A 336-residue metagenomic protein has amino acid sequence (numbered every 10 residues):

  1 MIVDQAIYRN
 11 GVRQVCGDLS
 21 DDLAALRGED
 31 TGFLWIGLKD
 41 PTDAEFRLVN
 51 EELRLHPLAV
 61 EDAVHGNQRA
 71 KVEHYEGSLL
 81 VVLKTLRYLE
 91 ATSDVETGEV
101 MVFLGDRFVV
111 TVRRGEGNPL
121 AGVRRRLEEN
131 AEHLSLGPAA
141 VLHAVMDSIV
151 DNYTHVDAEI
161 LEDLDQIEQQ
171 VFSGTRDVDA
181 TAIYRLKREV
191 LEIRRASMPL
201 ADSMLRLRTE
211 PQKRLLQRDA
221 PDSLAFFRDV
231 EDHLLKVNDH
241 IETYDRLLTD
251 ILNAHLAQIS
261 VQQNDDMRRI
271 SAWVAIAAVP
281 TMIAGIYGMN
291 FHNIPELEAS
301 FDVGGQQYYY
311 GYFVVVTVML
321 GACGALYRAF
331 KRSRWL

Functional and structural regions predicted by a protein language model:
M1-L216, A220-P221, F226-D229, H233-T243 (+2 more regions): Peripheral, non-transmembrane regulatory/ligand-interaction domains of membrane transport proteins
D232-L336: Hydrophobic alpha-helical transmembrane segments and their immediately adjacent juxtamembrane loops
